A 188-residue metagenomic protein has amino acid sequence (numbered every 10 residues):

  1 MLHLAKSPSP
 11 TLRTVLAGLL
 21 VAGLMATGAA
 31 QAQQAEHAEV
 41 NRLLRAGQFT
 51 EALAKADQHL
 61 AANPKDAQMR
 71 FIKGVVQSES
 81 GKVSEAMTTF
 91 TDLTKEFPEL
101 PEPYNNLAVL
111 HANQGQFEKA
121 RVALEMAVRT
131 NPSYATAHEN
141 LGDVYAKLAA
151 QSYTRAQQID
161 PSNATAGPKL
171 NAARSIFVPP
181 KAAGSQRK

Functional and structural regions predicted by a protein language model:
Q33, A67-Q68, P101-E102, A135-T136 (+1 more regions): Helix-start (N-cap) detector for alpha-helical repeat units in TPR-like alpha-solenoids, especially tetratricopeptide
A62, E96-F97, T130, I159: Structural marker of alpha-solenoid helical repeat scaffolds
A146-K188: Terminal, low-structured helical/coil segments at or just beyond the last alpha-helical repeat
